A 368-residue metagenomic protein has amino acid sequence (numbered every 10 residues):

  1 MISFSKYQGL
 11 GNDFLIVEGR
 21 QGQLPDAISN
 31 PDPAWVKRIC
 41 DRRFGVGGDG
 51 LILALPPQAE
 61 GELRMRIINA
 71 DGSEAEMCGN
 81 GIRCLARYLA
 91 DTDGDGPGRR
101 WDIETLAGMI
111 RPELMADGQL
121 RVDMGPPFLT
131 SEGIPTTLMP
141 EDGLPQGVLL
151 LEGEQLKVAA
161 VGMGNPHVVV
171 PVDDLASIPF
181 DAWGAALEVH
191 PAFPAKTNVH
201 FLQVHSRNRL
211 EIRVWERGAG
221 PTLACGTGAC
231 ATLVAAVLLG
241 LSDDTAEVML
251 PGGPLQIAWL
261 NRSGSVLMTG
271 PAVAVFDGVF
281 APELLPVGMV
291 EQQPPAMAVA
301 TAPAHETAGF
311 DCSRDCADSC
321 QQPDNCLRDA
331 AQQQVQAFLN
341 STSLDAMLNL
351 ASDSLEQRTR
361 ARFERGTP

Functional and structural regions predicted by a protein language model:
M1-D117, V168-P295: A glycine-rich beta-to-alpha transition motif near the start of alpha/beta enzyme domains, typified by
S5-Y7, W101-I103, T136, L144-L151 (+2 more regions): Short acidic-hydrophobic surface loop/beta-edge motif
L120, G125-T130: Ligand-binding beta-strand-loop-alpha-helix segment within the catalytic cores of soluble metabolic enzymes
S131-E141, D277-P282: Extended Gly/Ser/Thr-rich low-complexity repeat segments, especially those forming or decorating extracellular
T136-G147, G184-A185, V189-P191: Short, conserved active-site entrance elements at the starts or edges of catalytic domains
P145-S177: Internal active-site segments that recognize and position negatively charged phosphoryl groups and nucleotide moieties
Q293-P368: Cysteine-centered metal-binding/redox modules
